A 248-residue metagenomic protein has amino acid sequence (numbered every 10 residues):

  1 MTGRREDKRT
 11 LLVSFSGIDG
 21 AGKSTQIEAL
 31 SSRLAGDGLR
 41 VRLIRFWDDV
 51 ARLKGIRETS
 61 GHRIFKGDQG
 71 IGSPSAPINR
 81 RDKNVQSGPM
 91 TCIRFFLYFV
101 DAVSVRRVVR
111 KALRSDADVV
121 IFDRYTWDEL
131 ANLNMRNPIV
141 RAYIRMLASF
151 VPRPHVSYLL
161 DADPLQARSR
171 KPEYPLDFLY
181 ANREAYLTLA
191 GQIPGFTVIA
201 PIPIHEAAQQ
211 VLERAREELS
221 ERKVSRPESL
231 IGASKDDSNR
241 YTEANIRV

Functional and structural regions predicted by a protein language model:
M1-L12: Extreme N-terminal, non-catalytic leader segments that precede Walker-type/kinase nucleotide-binding cores
G3, S169-V248: NTP-dependent small-molecule kinase module
F15: Hydrophobic anchor at the beta1->P-loop junction of P-loop NTPases
I18: P-loop (Walker A) phosphate-binding loop of NTP-binding proteins
K23: Conserved lysine of the Walker
Q26: Hydrophobic positions on the alpha1 helix immediately C-terminal to the Walker A/P-loop
D48-M135, A142: ATP-dependent small-molecule kinase phosphotransfer cores that center on conserved nucleotide phosphate-binding segments
V119, R124-T188: A glycine- and Lys/Arg-enriched "phosphate-lid" helix/loop adjacent to the NTP-binding pocket of small-molecule kinases
